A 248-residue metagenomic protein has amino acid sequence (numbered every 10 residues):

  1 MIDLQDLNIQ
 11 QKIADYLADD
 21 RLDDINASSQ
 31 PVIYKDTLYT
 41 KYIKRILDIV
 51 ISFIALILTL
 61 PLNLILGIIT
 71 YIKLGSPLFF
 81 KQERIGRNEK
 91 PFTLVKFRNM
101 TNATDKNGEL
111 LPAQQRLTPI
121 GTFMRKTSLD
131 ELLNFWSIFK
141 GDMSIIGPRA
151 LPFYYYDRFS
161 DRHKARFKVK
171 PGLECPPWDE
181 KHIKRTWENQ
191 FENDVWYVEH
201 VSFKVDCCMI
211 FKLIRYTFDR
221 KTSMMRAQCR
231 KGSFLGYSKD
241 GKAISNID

Functional and structural regions predicted by a protein language model:
M1-S29, L133-D248: Hydrophobic structural segments characteristic of membrane proteins
D19-D23, F80-R116, E174-N193: Short, glycine-rich, amphipathic interfacial segments at transmembrane boundaries or analogous
A27-Y42, P112, R116, E131: Juxtamembrane loop-helix boundary motifs flanking transmembrane segments in multi-pass membrane proteins
P31-N102, C208-D248: A hydrophobic, helix-centered structural microdomain
D36, A103-P119, F123, P152-R158: Cytosolic-biased juxtamembrane loops and peripheral soluble domains of multi-pass membrane proteins
R87, F123-K126: Feature for secretory/organellar precursors and membrane-associated catalytic proteins
R125-N134: Short acidic-aromatic low-complexity motifs
